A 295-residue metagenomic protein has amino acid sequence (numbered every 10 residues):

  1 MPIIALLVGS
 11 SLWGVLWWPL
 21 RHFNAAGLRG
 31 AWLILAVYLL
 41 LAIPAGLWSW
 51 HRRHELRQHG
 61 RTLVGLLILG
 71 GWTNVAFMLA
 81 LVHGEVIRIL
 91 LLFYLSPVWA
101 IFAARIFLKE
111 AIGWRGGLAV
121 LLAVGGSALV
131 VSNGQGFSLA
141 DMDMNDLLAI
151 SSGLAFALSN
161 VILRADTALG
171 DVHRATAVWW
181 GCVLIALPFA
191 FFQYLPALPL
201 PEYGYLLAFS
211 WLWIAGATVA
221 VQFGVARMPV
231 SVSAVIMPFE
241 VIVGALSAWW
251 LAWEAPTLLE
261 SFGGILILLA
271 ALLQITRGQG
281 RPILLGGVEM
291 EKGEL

Functional and structural regions predicted by a protein language model:
M1-P2, G27-A31, L56-G60, S132-A155 (+2 more regions): Juxtamembrane helix-entry segments on the extracytoplasmic side of multipass membrane proteins
M1-W32, V120-A128, G136-A165, G286 (+1 more regions): Glycine-/small-residue-enriched transmembrane alpha-helix faces in small-molecule transporters and effluxers
P2, A26-W72, W99, L154-S159 (+2 more regions): Transmembrane alpha-helices of multi-pass small-molecule transport proteins
V15, R52-R88, L129, L212-M228: Specific transmembrane alpha-helical segments of multi-pass solute transporters/efflux pumps, especially DMT/EamA
A36, L90-L95, L163-G181, I214-W250: Helix-helix packing/entry segments at the starts of transmembrane helices
L40-H59, G125-A140, G181-G204, W249-W250 (+1 more regions): Membrane-interface helix-cap regions at the ends of transmembrane helices in multi-pass membrane proteins
L90-F93, K109-L129, L139-N145, L200 (+1 more regions): Loop-to-transmembrane alpha-helix entry segments
S132-N133, P238, I242-L295: C-terminal-most transmembrane helix of multi-pass membrane proteins
